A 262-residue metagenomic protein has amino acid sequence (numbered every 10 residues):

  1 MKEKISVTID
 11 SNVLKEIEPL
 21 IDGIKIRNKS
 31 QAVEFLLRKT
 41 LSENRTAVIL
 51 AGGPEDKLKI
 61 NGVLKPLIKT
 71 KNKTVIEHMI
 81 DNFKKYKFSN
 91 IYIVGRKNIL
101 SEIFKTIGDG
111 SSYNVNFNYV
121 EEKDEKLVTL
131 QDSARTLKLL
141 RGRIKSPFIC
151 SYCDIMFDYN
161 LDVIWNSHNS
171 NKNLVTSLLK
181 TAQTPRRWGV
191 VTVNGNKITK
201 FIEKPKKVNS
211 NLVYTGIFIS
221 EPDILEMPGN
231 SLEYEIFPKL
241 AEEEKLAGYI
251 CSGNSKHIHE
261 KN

Functional and structural regions predicted by a protein language model:
K2-I5, S11-I49, P54-K57, K73-Y152 (+2 more regions): Conserved N-terminal catalytic core of the sugar/cofactor nucleotidyltransferase
D22-G23, V63-L67: Short glycine-enriched, charge-decorated loop/helix-capping segments at active-site entrances that position
D22-I26, Q31, K145-I149, M156 (+3 more regions): Catalytic-core segments of class I nucleotidyltransferases/pyrophosphorylases that form NMP-activated intermediates
K59-G62, K204: Conserved catalytic-core motifs of eukaryotic protein kinase domains, centered on the activation segment
V94, V120-K123, L178, K204 (+1 more regions): Conserved beta-strand termini and adjacent loop/short-helix elements that scaffold enzyme active sites in alpha/beta
G108-N114, T192, P238-A241: Short, conserved catalytic or adaptor-binding loops enriched in Gly and charged residues
N171-T181: A short, conserved acidic/glycine-rich loop-to-beta-strand motif that forms the donor nucleotide-sugar/metal
R187-N196: Acceptor/aglycone-binding surface of glycosyltransferases and processive sugar-polymer synthases
